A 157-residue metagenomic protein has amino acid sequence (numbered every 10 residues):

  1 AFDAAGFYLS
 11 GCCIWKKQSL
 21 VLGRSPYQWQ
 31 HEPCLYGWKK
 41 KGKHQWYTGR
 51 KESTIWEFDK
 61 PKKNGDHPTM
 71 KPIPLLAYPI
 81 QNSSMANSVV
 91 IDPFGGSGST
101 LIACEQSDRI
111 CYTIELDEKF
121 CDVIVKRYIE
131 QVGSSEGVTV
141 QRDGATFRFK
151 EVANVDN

Functional and structural regions predicted by a protein language model:
A1-C121: Core catalytic lobe of class I
V125-N157: S-adenosyl-L-methionine
